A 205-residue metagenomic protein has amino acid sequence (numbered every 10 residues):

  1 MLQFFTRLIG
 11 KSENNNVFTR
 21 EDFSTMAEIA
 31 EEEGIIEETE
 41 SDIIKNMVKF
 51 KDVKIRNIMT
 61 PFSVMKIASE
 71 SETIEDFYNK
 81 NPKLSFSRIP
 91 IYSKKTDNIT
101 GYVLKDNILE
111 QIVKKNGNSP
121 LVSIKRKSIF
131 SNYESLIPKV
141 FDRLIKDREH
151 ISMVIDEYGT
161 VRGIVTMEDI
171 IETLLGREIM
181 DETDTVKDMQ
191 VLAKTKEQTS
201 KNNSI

Functional and structural regions predicted by a protein language model:
M1-Q3: Transmembrane alpha-helices and immediately adjacent membrane-cytoplasm interface residues in multi-pass integral
T6-I205: Cytosolic regulatory modules rich in charged/polar residues
